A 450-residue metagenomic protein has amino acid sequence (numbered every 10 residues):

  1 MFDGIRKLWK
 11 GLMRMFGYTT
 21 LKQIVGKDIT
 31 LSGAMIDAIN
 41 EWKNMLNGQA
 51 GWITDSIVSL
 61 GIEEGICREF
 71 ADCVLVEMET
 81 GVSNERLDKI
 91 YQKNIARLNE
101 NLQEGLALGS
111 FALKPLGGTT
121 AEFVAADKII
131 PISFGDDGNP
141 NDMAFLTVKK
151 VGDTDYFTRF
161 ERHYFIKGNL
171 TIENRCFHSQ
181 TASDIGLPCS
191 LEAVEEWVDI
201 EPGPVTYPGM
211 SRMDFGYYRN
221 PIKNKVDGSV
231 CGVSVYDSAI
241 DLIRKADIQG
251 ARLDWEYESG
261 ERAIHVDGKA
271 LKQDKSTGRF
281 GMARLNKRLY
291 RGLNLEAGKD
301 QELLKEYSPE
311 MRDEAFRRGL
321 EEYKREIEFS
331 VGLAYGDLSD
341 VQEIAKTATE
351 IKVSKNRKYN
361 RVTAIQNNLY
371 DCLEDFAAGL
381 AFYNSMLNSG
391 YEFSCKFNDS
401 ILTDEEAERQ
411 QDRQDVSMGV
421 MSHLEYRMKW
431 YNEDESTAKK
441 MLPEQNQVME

Functional and structural regions predicted by a protein language model:
M1-N141, V341: Extended, helix-rich architectural segments
G26, G33-I57, L295-S330, K346-L369 (+2 more regions): Extended, non-catalytic structural segments that build the interaction scaffolds of large macromolecular assemblies
R86, I90, N94-L98, S238 (+4 more regions): Short amphipathic alpha-helical segments
A112-G232: Extended, regular secondary-structure scaffolds
E196-V353, S394-K396, S400: Extended, charged amphipathic alpha-helical segments
D375-N388, E392-D404: Extended, amphipathic alpha-helical scaffolds
Y431-E450: Long, highly charged low-complexity segments enriched in Glu/Asp and Lys/Arg with interspersed Ser/Thr
